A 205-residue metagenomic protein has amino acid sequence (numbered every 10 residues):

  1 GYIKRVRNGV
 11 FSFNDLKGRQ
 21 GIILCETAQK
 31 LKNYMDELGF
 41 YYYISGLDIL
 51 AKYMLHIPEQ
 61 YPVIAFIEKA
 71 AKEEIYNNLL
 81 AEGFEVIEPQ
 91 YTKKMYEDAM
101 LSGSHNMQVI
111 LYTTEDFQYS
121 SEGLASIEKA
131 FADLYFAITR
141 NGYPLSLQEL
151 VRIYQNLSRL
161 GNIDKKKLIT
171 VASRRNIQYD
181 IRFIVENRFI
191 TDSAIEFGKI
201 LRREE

Functional and structural regions predicted by a protein language model:
G1-N8: A short, conserved structural fragment
I3, A65, V109-L111: Hydrophobic beta-strand residues in large extracellular and virion-surface proteins
R7, K69-A70, F136-T139: Short, flexible beta-strand-to-coil junctions
G9, L24-N106: Short gly/ser-rich loop at a beta-strand->alpha-helix junction or flexible surface loop bordering the NTP-binding
G9-D15: Minor-groove-contacting beta-hairpin "wing" of winged helix-turn-helix DNA-binding domains
L16, E68-A70, T114: Generic structural motif
K17-L24: Short, charged/polar, Gly/Pro-enriched secondary-structure boundary elements
I87-E205: Hydrophobic alpha-helical interaction segments
